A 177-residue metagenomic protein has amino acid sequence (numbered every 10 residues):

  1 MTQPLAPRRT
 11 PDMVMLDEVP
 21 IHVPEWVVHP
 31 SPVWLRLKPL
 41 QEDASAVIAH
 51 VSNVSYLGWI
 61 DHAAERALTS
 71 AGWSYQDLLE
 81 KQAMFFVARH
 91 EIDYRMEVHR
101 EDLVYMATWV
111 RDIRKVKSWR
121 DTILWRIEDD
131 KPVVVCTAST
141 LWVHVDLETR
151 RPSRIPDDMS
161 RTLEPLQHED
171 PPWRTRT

Functional and structural regions predicted by a protein language model:
T2-V87, V143-T177: Hot-dog-fold acyl-thioester-processing enzymes
W34-R36, D121, T137-L141: Well-ordered beta-strand positions in beta-sheet-rich domains
Q41-D43, H90-M96, E128: Short, well-ordered turn and helix-capping elements at secondary-structure junctions
A67-W119, V135-T137: Hydrophobic beta-strand-centered segment that forms part of the acyl-chain substrate-binding groove
I123-D129: Core beta-strand residues in small-molecule sensory/regulatory alpha/beta domains
D130-P132, R150: Glycine-biased flexible loop/turn sites that connect beta-strands or occur in inter-domain linkers
